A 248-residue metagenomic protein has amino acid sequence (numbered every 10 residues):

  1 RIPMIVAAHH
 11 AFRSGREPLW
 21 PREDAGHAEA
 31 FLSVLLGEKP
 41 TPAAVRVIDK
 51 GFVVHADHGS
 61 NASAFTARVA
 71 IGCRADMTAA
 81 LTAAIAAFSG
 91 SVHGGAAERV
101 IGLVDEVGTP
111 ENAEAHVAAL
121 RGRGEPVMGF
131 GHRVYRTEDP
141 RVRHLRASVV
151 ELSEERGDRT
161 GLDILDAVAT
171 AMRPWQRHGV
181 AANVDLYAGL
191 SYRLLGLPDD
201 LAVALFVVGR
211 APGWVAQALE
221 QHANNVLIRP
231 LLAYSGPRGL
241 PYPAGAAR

Functional and structural regions predicted by a protein language model:
R1-R248: Non-transmembrane, aqueous-exposed alpha-helical and coiled segments at domain scale
